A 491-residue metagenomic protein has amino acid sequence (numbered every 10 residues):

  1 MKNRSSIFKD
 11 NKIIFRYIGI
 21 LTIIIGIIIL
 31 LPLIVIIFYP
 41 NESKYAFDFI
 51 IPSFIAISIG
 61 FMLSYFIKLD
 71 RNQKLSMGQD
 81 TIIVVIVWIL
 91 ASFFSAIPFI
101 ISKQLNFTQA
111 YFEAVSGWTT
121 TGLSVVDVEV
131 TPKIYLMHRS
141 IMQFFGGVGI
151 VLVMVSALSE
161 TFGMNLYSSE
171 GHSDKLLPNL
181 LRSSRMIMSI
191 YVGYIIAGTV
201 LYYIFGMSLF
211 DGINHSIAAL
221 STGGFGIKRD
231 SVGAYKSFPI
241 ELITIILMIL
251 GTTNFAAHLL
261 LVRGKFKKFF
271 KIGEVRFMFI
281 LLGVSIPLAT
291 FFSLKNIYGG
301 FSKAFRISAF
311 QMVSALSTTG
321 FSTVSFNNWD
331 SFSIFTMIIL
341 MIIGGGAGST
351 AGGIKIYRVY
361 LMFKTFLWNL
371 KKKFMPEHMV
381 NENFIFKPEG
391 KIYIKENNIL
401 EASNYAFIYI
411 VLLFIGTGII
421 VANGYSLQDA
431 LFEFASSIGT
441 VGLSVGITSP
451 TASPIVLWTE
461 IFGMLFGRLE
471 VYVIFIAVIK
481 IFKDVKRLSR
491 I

Functional and structural regions predicted by a protein language model:
M1-I491: Membrane-proximal intracellular helices of multi-pass ion channels
